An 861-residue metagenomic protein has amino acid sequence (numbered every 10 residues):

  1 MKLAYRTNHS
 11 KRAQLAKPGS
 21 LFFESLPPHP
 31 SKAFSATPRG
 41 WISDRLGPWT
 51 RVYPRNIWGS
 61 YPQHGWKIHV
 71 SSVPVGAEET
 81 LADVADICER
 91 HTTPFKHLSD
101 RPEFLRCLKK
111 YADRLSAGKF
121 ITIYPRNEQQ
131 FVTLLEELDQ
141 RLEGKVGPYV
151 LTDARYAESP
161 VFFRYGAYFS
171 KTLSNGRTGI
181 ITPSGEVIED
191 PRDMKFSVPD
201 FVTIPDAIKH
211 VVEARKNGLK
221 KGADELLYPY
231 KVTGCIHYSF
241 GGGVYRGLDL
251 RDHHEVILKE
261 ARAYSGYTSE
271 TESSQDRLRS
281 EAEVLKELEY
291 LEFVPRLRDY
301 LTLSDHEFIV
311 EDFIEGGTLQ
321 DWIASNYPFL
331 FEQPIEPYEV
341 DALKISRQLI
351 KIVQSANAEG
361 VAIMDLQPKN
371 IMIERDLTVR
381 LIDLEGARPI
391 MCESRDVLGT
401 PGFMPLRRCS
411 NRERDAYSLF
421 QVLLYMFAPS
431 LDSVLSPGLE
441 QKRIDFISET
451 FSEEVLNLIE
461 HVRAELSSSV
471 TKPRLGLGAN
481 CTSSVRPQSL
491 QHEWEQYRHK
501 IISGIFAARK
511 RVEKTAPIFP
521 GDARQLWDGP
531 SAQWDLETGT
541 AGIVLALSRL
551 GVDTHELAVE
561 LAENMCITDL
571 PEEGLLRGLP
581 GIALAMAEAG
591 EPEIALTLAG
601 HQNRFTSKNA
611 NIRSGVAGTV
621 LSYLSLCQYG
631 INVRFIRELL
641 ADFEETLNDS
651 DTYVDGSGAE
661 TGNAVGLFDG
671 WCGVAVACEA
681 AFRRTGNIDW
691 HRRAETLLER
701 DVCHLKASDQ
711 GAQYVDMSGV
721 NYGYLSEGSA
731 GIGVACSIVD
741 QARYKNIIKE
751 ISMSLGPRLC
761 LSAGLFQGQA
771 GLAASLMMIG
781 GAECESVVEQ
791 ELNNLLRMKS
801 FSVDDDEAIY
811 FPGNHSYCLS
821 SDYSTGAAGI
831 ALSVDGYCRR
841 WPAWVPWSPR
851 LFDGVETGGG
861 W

Functional and structural regions predicted by a protein language model:
K2-P28, T178-G234: Juxta-kinase regulatory segment immediately upstream of eukaryotic protein kinase catalytic domains
K32-V52, Y61, V212-R251: ATP-binding glycine-rich phosphate-binding loop
H64-P74, T233-C235, F240-E281: ATP-binding glycine-rich loop module of kinase domains
K145, G476-I518, A680, I738 (+2 more regions): Terminal, non-catalytic domain-edge segments
R296-E307: Short beta-strand micro-motifs within the conserved protein kinase catalytic domain, predominantly in the N-lobe
D305-T318, W322: Conserved short submotifs of the Hanks-type protein kinase catalytic core that shape the nucleotide-binding pocket
V353-E374: Catalytic-loop of the protein kinase fold
G386-I447: C-lobe/activation-segment region of protein kinase-like
